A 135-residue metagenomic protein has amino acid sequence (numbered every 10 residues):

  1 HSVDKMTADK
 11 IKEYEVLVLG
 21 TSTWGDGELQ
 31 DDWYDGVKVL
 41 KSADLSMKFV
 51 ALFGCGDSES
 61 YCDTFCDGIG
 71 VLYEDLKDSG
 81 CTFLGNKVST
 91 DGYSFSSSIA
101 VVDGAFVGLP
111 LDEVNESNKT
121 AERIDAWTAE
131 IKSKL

Functional and structural regions predicted by a protein language model:
H1-T7: A short beta-strand-loop structural module common to alpha/beta enzyme folds
E13-L135: FMN-binding flavodoxin-like domain, especially the glycine-rich phosphate-binding loop
